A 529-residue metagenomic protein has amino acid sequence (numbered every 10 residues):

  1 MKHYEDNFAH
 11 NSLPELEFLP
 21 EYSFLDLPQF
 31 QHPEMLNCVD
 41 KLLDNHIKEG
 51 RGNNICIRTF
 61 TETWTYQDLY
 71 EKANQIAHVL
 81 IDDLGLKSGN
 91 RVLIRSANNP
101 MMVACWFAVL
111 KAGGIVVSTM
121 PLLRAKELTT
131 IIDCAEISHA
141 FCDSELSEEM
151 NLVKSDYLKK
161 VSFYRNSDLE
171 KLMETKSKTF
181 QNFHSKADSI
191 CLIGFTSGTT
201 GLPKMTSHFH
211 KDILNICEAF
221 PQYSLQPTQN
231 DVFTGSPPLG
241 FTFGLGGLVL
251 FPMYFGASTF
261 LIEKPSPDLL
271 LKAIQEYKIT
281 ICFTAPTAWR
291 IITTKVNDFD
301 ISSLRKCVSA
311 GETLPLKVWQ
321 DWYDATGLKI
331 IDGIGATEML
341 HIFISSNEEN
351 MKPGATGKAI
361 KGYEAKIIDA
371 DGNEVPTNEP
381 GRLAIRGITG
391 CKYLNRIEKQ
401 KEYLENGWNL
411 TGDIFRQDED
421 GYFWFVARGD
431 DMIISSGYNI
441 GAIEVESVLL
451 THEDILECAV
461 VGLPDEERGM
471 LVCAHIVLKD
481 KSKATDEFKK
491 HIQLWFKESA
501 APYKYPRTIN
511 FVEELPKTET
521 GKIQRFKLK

Functional and structural regions predicted by a protein language model:
M1-F8, F107, K111-E174, K278 (+2 more regions): Structural core segment of the AMP-binding/adenylate-forming
Y4, I279-T284, T293-K352, E364: Gly/Ser/Thr-rich phosphate-binding loop
T59-W64, V79-L123, P238, N439: Conserved AMP-binding/adenylate-forming
T65-Q67, C191-E218: Conserved AMP-binding A3 loop
L123, A140-C142, C282, G387 (+6 more regions): AMP-binding/adenylate-forming catalytic core of the ANL superfamily
K176-F195, L202, L225-V232: Conserved pre-ATP/AMP-binding loop-to-beta segment of ANL
L214-V232, L239-T280, K295: Conserved AMP-binding/adenylation subdomain of ANL enzymes
K358-G362, N373-N406, Y438-I440: Conserved ATP/PPi-binding loop(s) of AMP-dependent carboxylate-activating enzymes
